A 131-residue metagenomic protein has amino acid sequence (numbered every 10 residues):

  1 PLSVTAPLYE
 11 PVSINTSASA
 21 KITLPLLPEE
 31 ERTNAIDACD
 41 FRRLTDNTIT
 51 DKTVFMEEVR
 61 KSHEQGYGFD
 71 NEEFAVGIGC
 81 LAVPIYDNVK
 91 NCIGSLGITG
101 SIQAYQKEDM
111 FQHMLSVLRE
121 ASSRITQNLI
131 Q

Functional and structural regions predicted by a protein language model:
P1-D37: Amphipathic alpha-helical effector-binding/dimerization core of metabolite-sensing transcriptional regulators
S13, G68-D70, S95: Structural detector of well-ordered beta-strand residues that form the stable sheet scaffold of enzyme domains
I36-A82, E120-S123, Q127-N128: Short, basic/aromatic recognition patches
I85-N88: Sensor-regulatory modules in signal-transduction proteins
G94-Q131: Juxtadomain coupling helices with adjacent low-complexity linkers
